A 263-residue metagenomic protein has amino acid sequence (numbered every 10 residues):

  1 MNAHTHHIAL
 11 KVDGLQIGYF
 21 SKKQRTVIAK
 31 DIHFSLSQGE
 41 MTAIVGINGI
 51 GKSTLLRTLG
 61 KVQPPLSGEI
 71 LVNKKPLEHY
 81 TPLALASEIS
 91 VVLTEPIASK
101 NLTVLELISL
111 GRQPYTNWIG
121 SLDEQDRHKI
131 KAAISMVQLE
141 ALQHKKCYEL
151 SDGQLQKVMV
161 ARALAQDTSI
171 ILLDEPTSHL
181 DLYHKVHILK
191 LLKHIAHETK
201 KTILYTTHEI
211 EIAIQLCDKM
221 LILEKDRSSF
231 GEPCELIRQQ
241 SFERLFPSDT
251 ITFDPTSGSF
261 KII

Functional and structural regions predicted by a protein language model:
L10, V27-D31: Conserved structural motif at the start of ABC-family nucleotide-binding domains
V45-I47: The feature captures the beta-strand-to-loop junction immediately N-terminal to the Walker
G60: Helix-to-loop junction immediately C-terminal to a conserved catalytic motif
G68-P76, L85: Conserved ABC transporter NBD signature motif
K146-L150: Conserved ABC ATPase signature
I171-D174: Catalytic Walker B motif of ABC-type/P-loop ATPase nucleotide-binding domains
F246-I263: ABC ATPase nucleotide-binding domains
